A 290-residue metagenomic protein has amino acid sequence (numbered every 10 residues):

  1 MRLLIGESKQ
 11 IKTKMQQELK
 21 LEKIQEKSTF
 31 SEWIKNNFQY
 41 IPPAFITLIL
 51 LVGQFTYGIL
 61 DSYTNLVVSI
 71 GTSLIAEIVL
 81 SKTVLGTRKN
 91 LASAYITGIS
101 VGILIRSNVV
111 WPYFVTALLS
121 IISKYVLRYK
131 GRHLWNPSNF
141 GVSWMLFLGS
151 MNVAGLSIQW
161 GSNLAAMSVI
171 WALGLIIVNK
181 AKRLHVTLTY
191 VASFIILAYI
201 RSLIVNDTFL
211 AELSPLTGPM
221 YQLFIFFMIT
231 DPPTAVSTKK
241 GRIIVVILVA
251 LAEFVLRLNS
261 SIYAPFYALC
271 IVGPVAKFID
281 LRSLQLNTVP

Functional and structural regions predicted by a protein language model:
R2-S81: N-terminal signal-anchor module of multipass membrane proteins
K27-F45, L197-P290: C-terminal transmembrane helix-loop-helix hairpin of multi-pass membrane proteins
I46-V52, S73-E77, A94-G102, T116-S123 (+4 more regions): Hydrophobic, membrane-inserted alpha-helices
G58-G71, L104-V115, A154-M167, F209-Y221: Structural signature of hydrophobic alpha-helical transmembrane segments
I75-T87, L119-H133, A172-K182, F226-V236 (+1 more regions): C-terminal ends of transmembrane helices
G86-W160: Membrane-interface helix-loop-helix junctions at boundaries between adjacent transmembrane segments
S138-S143, T187-I196, G241-A250: Central hydrophobic cores of alpha-helical transmembrane segments in multi-pass integral membrane proteins
G149-I196, I200: Internal active-site segments that recognize and position negatively charged phosphoryl groups and nucleotide moieties
